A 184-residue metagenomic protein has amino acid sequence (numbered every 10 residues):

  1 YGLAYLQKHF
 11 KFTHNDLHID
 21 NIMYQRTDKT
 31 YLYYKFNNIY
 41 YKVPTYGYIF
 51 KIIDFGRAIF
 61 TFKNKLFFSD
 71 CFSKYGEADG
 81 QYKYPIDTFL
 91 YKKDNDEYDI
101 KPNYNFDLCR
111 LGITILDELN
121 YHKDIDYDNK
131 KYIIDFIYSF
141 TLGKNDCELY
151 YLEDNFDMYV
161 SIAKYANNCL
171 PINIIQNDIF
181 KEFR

Functional and structural regions predicted by a protein language model:
Y1-A4, C109: Short alpha-helical basic/polar micro-motif
L3-F12: Protein kinase catalytic-loop region centered on the HRD/HxD motif
A4, A58, A78, A163-A166: A sequence-composition feature that detects small, non-aromatic residues
K11-P102: Catalytic activation segment of kinase domains across protein kinase-like and atypical kinase folds
P44, Y82-R184: Helical subdomain adjoining the active site within ATP-dependent kinase catalytic cores
